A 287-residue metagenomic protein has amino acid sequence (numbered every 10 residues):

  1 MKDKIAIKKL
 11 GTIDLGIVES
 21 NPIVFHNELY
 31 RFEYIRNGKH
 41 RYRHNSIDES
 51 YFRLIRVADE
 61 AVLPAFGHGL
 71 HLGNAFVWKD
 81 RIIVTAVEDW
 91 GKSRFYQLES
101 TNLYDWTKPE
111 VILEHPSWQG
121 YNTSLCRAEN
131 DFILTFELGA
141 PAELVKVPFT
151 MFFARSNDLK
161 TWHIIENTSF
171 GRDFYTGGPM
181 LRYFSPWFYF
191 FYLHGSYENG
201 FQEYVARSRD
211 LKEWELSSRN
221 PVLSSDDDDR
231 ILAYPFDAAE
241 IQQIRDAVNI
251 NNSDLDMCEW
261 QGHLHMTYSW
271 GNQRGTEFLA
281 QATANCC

Functional and structural regions predicted by a protein language model:
M1-C287: Carbohydrate-active catalytic/glycan-binding domains of CAZyme proteins, especially the secreted or lumenal ectodomains
